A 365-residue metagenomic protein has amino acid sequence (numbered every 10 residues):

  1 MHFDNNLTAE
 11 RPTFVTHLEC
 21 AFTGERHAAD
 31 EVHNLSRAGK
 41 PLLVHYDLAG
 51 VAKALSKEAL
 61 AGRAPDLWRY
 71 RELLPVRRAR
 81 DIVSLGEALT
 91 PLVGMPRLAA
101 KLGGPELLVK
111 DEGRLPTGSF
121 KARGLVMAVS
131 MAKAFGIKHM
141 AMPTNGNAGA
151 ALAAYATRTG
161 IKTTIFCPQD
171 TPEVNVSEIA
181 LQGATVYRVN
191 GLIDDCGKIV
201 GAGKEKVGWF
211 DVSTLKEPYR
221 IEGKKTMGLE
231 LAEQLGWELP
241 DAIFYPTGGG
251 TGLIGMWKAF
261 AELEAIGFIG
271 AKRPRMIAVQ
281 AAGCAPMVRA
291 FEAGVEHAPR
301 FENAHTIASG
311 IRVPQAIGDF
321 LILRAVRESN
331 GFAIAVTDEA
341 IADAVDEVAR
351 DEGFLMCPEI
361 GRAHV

Functional and structural regions predicted by a protein language model:
M1-H364: PLP-dependent amino-acid enzyme catalytic core
